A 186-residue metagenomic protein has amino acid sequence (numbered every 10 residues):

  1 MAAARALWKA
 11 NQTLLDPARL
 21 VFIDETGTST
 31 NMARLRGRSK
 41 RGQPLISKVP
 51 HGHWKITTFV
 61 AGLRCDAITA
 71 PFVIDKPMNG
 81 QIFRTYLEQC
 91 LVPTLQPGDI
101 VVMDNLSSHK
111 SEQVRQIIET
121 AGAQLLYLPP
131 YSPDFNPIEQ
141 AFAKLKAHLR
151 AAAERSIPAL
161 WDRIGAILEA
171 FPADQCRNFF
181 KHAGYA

Functional and structural regions predicted by a protein language model:
M1-A186: Short functional hotspots at interaction and active-site rims
